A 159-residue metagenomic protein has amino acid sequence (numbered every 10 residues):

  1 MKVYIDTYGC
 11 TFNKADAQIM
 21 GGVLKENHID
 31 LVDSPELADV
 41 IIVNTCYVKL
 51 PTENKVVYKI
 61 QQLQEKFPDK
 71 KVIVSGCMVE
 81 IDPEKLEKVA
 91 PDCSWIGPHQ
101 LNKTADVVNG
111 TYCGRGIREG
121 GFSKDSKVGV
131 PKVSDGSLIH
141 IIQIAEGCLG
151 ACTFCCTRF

Functional and structural regions predicted by a protein language model:
M1-F159: Proteins enriched for Cys/Gly/acidic motifs involved in redox and nucleic-acid/cofactor modification
